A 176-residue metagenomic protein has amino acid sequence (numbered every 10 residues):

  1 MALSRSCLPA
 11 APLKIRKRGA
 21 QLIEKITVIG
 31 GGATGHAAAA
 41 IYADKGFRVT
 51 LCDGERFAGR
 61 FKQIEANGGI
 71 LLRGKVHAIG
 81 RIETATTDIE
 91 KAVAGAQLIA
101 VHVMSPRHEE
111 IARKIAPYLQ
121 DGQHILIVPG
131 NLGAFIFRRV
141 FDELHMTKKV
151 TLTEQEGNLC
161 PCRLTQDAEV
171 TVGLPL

Functional and structural regions predicted by a protein language model:
A2, A10-A11: Acidic, Ala/Val/Gly-enriched low-complexity intrinsically disordered segments
I15-R73, V93: NAD(P)+-binding Rossmann beta1-loop-alpha1 motif at the extreme N-terminus of oxidoreductases
I23, G46, A96, D121-G122 (+1 more regions): A general structural motif
H77-L119, Q123-L126: Rossmann-like NAD(P)-binding element
S105-A168: Rossmann-like NAD(P)(H) cofactor-binding subdomain of soluble oxidoreductases
E169-L176: Conserved anion/nucleotide-ligand pocket segment
